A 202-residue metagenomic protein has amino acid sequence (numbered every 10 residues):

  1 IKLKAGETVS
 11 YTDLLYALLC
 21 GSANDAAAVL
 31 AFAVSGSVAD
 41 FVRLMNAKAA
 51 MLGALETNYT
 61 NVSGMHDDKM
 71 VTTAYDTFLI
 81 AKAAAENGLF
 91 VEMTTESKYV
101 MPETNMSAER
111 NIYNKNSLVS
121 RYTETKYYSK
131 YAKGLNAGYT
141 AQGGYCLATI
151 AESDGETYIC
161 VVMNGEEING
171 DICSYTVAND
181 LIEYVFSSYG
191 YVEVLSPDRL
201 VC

Functional and structural regions predicted by a protein language model:
I1-Y75, A84-G88: Active-site-adjacent loops and short helices of periplasmic peptidoglycan-processing enzymes
A54-L55, K69-C202: Domain-terminus/edge residues, biased toward the C-terminal soluble/receptor-binding domains of extracytoplasmic
